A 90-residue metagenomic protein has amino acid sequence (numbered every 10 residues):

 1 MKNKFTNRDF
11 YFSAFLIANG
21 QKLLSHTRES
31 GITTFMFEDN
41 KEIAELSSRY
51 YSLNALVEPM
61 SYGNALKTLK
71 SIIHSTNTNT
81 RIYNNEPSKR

Functional and structural regions predicted by a protein language model:
M1-T27: Short, charged/polar N-terminal "headpieces" of proteins
K4-R8, R28-S30, I43-A44, A55: Short linear sequence motifs
F5, F10-F15, F35-F37, Y50-Y51 (+1 more regions): Aromatic side chains
T6, T27, T33-T34, T68 (+1 more regions): Residue-identity detector for threonine
Y11, L16-I17, Q21, K41-I43 (+2 more regions): A generic structural signal for solvent-exposed, polar alpha-helical segments
L23-S47: A short, structured beta-strand/loop element
A44-R90: C-terminal basic regulatory modules in eukaryotic proteins
